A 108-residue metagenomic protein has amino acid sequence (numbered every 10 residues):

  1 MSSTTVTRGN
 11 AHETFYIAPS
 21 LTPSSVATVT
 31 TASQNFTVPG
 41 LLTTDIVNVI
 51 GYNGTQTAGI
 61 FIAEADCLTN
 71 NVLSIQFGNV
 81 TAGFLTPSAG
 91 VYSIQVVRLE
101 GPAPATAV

Functional and structural regions predicted by a protein language model:
M1-L41, L73, T81-V108: Extracellular receptor-binding modules and their adjoining Ser/Thr/Gly/Asp/Asn-rich linkers
T37, V49-Q56: A sequence-level detector for low-complexity, Ser/Thr- and acidic-rich stretches
T55-C67: Low-complexity "stalk/linker" and mucin-like segments enriched in Ser/Thr/Pro/Ala/Gly
T69-N71: Residue-level recognition of beta-strand termini and adjacent short loop/turns
